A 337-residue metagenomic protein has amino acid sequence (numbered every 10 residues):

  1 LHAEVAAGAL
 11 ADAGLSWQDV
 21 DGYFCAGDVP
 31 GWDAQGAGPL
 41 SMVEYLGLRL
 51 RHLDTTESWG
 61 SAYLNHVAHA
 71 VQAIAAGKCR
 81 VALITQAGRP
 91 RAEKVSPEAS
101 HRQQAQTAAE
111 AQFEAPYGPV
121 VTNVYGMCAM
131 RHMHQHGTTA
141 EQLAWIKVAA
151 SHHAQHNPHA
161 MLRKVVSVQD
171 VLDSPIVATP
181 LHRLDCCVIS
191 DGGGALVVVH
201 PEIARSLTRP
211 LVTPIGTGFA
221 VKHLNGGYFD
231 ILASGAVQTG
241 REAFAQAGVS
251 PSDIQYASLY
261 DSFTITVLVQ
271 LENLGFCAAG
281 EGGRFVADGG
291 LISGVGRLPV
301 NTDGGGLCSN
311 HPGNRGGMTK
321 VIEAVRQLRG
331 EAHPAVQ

Functional and structural regions predicted by a protein language model:
L1, A111, W145, I176-E242 (+4 more regions): Condensing-enzyme catalytic core mediating Claisen C-C bond formation in acyl metabolism
L1-S61, H69, A73, C128 (+6 more regions): Conserved active-site "lid/cap" helical segment
E4, Q18, D33, A37 (+12 more regions): Conserved active-site and cofactor/substrate-binding residues in soluble primary-metabolism enzymes
G27, Q86, S258-D261: Residues that line or immediately flank small-molecule/substrate-binding pockets and catalytic motifs
V29-V81, T85, R89-V124, L162-V188 (+3 more regions): Conserved catalytic cysteine-centered active-site region of acyl-thioester-dependent Claisen-condensing enzymes
E57-G88, N123-H156, L196-E202, H311-A332: Active-site-proximal alpha-helical scaffold in enzymes
P210-A220, G226-L271, F276-D288, V295: A glycine- and small/hydrophobic-rich beta-loop-beta segment that serves as a flexible "lid/hinge" or phosphate-binding
